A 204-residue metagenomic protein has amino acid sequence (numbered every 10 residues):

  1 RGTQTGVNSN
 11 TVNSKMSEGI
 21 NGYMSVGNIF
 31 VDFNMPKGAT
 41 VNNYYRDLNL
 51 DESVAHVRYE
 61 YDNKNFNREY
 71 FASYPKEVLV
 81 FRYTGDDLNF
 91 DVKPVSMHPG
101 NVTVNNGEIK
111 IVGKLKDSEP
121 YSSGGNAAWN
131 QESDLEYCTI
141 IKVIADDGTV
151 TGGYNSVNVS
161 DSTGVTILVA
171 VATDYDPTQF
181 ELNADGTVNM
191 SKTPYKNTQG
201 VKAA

Functional and structural regions predicted by a protein language model:
R1-A204: Aromatic-residue-lined binding/catalytic grooves and analogous aromatic/hydrophobic interfacial grooves in multimeric
